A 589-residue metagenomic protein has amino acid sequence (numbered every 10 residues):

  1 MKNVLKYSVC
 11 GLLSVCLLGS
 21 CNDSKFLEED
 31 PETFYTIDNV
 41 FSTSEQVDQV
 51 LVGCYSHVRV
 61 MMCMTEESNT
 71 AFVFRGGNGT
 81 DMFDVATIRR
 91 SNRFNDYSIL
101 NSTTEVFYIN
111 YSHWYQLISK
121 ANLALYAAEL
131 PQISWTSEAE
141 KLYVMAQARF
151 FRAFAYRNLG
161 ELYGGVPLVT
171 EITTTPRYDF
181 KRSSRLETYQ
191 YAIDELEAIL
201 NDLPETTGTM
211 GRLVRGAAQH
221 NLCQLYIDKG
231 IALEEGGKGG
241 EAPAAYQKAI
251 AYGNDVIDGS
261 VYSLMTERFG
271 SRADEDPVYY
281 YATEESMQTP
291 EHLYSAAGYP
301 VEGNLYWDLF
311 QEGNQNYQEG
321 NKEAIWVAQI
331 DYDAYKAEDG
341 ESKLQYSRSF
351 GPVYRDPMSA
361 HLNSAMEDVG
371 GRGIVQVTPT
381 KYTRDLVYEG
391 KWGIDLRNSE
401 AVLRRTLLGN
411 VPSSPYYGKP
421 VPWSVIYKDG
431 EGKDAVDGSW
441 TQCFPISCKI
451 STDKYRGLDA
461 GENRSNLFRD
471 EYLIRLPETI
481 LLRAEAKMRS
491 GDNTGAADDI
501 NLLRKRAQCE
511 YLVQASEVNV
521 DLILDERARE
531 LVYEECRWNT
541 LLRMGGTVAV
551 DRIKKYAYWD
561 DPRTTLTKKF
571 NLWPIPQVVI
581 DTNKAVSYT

Functional and structural regions predicted by a protein language model:
M1-G19: Sec-dependent bacterial lipoprotein signal peptides
S20-N22, W114, Y191, E275-S359 (+6 more regions): Long, intrinsically disordered, low-complexity segments
N22-A86, D228-W423: An aromatic- and glycine-enriched ligand-binding surface/loop that stacks and positions planar moieties
F34, S42-E66, F83-Y163, D179-Q190 (+3 more regions): Conserved, well-structured interaction surfaces
T104-Y108, G371-L503: C-terminal substrate/ligand-recognition segments
G160-E161, P167, T207, D228-G237 (+1 more regions): Short coil/turn linking the two alpha-helices of tandem helical-hairpin repeats
